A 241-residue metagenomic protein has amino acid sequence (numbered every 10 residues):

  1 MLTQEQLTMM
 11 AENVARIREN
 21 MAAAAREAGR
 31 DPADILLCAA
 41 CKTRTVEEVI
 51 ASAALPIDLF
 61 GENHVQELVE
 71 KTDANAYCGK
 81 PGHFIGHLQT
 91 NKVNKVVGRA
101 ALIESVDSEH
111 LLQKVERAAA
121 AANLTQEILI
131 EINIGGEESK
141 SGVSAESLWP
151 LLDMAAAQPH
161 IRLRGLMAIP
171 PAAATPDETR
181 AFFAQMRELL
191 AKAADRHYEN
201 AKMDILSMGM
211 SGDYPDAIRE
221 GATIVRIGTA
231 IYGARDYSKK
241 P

Functional and structural regions predicted by a protein language model:
M1-G212, I218-E220, Y232: Conserved alpha/beta-domain cores
A222-K240: Gly/Pro- and small hydrophobic-enriched strand-loop and loop-to-helix capping segments that sit at the rims
